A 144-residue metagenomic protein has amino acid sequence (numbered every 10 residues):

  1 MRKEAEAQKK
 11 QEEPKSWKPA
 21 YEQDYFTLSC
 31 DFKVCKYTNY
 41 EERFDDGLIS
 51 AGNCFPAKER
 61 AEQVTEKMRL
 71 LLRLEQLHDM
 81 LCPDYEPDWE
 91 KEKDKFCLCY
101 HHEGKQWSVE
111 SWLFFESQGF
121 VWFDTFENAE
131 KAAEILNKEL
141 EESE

Functional and structural regions predicted by a protein language model:
M1-E144: Structural boundary micro-motifs
